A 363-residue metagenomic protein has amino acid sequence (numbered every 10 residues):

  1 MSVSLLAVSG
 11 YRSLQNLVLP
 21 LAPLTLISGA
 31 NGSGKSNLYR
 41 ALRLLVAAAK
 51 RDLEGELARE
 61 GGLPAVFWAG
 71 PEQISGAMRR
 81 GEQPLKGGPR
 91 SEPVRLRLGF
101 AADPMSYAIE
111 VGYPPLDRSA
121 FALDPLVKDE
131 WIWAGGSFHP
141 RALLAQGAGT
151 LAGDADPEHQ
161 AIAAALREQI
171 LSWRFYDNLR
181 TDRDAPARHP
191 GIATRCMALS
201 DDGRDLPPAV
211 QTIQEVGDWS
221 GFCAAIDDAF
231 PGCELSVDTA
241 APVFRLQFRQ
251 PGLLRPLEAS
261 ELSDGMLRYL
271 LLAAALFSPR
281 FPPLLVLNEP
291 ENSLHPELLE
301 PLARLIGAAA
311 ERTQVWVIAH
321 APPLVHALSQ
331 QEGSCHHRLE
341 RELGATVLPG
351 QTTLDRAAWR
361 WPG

Functional and structural regions predicted by a protein language model:
M1-L14: N-terminal pre-Walker A segment at the start of P-loop NTPase domains
N16-A22, F277-P279: Phosphate-binding P-loop
P23-P64, D202, Y269-A275: Phosphate-binding glycine-rich loops of NTP-binding sites
G29, E289-H295, L324: ABC ATPase nucleotide-binding domain "signature" loop
R40-P114: Conserved P-loop NTP-binding catalytic core
P93-A224: Electropositive, glycine-dotted interaction segments that contact anionic polymers or phosphate-rich ligands
Q211, S220, A224-F277, L284 (+2 more regions): Conserved ABC ATPase signature
E300-G363: C-terminal lobe/lid and adjacent interdomain/linker elements of RecA-like ASCE P-loop ATPase modules
